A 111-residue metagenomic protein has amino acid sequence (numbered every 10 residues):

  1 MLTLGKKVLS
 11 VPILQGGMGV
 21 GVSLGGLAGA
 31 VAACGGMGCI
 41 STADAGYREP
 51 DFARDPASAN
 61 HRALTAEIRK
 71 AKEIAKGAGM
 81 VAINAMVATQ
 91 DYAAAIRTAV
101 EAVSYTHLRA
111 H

Functional and structural regions predicted by a protein language model:
M1-Y105: N-terminal capping/small domains of soluble enzymes
T106-H111: Conserved small/polar residues in nucleotide/adenosyl-binding loops
